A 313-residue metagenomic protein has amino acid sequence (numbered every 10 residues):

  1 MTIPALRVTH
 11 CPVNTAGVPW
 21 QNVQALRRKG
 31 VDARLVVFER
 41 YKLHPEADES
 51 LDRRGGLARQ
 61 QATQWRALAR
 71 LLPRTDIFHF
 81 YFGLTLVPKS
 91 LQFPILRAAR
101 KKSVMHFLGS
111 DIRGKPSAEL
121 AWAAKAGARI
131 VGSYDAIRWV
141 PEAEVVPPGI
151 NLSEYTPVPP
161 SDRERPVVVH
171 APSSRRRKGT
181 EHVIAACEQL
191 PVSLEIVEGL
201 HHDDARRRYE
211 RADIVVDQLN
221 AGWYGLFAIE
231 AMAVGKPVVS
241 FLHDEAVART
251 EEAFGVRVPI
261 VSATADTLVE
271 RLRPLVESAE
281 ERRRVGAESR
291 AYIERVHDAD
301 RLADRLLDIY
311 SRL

Functional and structural regions predicted by a protein language model:
R7-P12, A69-P88, V104, V215-Q218: Short N-terminal targeting/anchoring amphipathic segment
V8, P157-K178, I184-E188: Conserved donor-binding/catalytic core segment of Leloir-type glycosyltransferases
D76, E210-W223, K236: Acidic donor-binding loop of glycosyltransferase active sites
I77-F82, F93-R113, A128-V131: Active-site proximal beta-strand in glycosyltransferases
I112, A124-P157: Donor nucleotide-sugar binding/catalytic pocket of nucleotide-sugar-dependent glycosyltransferases
P237-A246: Short hydrophobic beta-strand element within catalytic cores of glycosyltransferases and related nucleotide-activated
V247-R273: Change "using UDP/GDP/dTDP sugars" to "using nucleotide sugars
E277-Y310: A charged, aromatic-enriched C-terminal amphipathic alpha-helix characteristic of glycosyltransferases across folds
